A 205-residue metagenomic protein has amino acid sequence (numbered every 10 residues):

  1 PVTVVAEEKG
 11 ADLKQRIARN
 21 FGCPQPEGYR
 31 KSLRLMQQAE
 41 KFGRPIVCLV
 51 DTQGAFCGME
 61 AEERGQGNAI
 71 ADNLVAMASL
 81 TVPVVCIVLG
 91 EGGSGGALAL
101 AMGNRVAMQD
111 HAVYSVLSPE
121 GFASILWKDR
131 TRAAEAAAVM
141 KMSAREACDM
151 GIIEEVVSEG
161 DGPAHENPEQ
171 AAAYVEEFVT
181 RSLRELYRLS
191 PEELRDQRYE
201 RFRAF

Functional and structural regions predicted by a protein language model:
P1-L49, G67-D72: Glycine-rich beta-alpha loop segments
P1-V2, A6-K9, F21, H165 (+1 more regions): Intrinsically disordered, low-complexity segments enriched in small/flexible residues
A18, Q53, H111, D196-Y199: Generic intrinsically disordered, low-complexity segments enriched for polar/acidic and small residues
F21, Y29, F42, F56 (+2 more regions): Aromatic side chains
R44, V50-T180, R184, R188: Conserved catalytic cores of soluble enzyme domains, especially glycine-rich substrate-binding beta-alpha loops
